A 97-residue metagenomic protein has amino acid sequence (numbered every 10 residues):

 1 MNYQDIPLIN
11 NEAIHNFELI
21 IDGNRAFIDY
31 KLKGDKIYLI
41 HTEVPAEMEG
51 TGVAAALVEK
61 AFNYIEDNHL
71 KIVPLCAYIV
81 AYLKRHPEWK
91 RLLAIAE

Functional and structural regions predicted by a protein language model:
M1-I37: N-terminal first-folded block
A13, N24, V44, Y78-I79 (+1 more regions): A generic "binding-loop/recognition-motif" signal
Y38, E43, P74: Conserved beta-strand segments that form the floor/walls of ligand-binding pockets within enzyme and binding domains
Y38-I40, E59-K60, Y64: Short, hydrophobic/aliphatic alpha-helical segments
E43-E49: A short, internal acetyl-CoA/4′-phosphopantetheine-binding micro-motif in the GNAT/acyltransferase core
G50-A61: Conserved acetyl-CoA-binding loop-helix of GNAT-fold acetyltransferases
Y64-E97: C-terminal structural segments of small proteins and small subunits
